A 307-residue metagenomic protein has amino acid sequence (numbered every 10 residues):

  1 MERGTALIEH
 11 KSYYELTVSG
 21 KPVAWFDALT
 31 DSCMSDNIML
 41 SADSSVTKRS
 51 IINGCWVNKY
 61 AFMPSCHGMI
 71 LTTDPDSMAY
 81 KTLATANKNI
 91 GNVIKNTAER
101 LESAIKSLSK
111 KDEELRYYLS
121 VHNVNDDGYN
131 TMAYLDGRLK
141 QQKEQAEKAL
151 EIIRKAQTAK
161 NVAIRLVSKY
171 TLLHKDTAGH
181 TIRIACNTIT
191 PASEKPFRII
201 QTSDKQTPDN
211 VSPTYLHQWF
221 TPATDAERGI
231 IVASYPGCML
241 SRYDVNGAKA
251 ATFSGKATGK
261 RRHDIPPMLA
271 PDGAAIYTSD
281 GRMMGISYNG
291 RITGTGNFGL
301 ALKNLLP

Functional and structural regions predicted by a protein language model:
M1, L302-P307: Pro/Ala/Gly-rich low-complexity, hydrophilic intrinsically disordered segments
M1-I8, L71, S241-Y243, P267-M268: Short intrinsically disordered, low-complexity coil segments enriched in acidic
M1-T5, T47-I52, V57-K59, S65-C66 (+7 more regions): Extracytoplasmic
G4-E113, Y117-S120, T131-K155, G273-T278 (+1 more regions): Catalytic histidine site
L7-E9, I199-Q201, A233: Residues within well-ordered beta-strands of beta-sheet-rich folds
M39-D43, R49, K175-S193, D204-P271 (+1 more regions): Flexible, gly/ser-rich surface segments that form the specificity/activation loops bordering the active-site cleft
Y60-A79, Y118, D126-K169, D176-E227: Conserved active-site neighborhood of the chymotrypsin/trypsin-like protease fold
